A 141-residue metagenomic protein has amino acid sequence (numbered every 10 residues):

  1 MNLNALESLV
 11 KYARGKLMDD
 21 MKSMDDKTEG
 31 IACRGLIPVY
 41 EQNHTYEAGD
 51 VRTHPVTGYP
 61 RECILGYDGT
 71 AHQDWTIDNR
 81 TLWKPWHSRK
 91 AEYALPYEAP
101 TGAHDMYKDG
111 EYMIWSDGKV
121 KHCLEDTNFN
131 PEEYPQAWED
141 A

Functional and structural regions predicted by a protein language model:
M1-A141: Tryptophan-rich substrate-binding surfaces of secreted polymer-degrading and adhesive proteins
